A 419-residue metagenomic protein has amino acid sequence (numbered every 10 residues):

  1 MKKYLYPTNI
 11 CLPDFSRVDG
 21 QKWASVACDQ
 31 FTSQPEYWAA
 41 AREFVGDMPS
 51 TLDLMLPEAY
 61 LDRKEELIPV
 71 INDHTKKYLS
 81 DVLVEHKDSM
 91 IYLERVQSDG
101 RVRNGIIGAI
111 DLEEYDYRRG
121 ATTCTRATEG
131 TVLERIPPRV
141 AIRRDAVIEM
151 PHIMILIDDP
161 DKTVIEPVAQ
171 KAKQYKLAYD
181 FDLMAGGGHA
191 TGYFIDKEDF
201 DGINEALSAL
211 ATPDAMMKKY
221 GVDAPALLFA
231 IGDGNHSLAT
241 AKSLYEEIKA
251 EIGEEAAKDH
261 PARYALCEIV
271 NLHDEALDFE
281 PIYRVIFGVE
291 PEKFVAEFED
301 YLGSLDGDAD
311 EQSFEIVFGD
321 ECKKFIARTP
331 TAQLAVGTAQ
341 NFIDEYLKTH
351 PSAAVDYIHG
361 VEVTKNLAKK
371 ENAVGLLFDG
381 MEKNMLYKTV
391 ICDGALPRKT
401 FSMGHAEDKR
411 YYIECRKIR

Functional and structural regions predicted by a protein language model:
M1-R419: Surface-exposed, charge/polar-rich loops and edge strands
